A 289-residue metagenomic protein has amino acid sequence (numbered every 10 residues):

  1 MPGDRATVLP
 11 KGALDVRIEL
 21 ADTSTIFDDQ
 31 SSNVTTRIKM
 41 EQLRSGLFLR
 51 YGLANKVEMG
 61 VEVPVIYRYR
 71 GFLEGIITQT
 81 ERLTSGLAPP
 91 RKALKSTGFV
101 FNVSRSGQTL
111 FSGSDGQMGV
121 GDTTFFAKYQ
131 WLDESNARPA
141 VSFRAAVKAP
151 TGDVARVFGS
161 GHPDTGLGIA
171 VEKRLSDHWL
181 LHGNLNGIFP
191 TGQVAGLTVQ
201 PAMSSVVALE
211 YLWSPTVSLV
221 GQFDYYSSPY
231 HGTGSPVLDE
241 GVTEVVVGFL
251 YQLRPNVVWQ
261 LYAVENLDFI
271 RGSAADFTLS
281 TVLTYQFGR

Functional and structural regions predicted by a protein language model:
M1-T191, T198-R289: Transmembrane beta-barrel domains of Gram-negative outer membranes and organellar outer membranes
